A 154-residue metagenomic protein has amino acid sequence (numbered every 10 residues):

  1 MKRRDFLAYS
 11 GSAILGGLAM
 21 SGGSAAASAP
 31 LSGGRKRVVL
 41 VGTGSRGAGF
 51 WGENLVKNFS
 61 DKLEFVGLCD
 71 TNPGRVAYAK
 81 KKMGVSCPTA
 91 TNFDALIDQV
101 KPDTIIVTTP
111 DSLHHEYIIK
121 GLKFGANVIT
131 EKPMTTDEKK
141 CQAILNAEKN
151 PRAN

Functional and structural regions predicted by a protein language model:
M1-I14: N-terminal secretory signal peptides and thylakoid transit peptides that target proteins across membranes
M20-D61: C-terminal segment of N-terminal export signals and the immediately downstream linker at the start of the mature
R37-V41, C69, T135: Short, well-ordered beta-strand segments
G47-F50, V76-Y78, Q99: Short, solvent-exposed loop/turn elements at domain surfaces
L63-K80: NAD(P)-binding Rossmann-fold cofactor-contacting core
V85-A147: Beta-loop-alpha module in the N-terminal Rossmann-like domain of NAD(P)-dependent dehydrogenases, especially those
A147-A153: Basic phosphate/pyrophosphate-binding loop/patch that engages nucleotide-derived ligands
